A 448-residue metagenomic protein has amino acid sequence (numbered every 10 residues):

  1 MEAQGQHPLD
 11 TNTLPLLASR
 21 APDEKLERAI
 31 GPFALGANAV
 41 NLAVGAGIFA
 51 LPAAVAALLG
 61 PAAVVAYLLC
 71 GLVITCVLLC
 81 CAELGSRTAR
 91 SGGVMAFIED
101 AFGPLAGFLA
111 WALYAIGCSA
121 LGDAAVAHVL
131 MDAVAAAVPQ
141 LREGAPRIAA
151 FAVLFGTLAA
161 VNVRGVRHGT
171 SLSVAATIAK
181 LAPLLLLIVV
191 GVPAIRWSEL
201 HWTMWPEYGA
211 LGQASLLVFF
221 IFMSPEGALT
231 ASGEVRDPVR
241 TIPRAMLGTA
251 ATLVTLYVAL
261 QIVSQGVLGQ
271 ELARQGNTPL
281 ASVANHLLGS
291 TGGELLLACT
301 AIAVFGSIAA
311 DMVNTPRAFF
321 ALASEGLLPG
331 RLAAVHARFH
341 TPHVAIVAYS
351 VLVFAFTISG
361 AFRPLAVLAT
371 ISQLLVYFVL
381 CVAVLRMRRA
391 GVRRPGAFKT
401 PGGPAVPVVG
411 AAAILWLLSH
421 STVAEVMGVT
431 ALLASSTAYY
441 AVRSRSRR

Functional and structural regions predicted by a protein language model:
M1-A53, A57-A62, T75, L79 (+5 more regions): Membrane-interface "cap" regions at the ends of multi-pass membrane proteins
A3, L16-L26, A63-V64, L68 (+2 more regions): Helix-loop-helix junctions that connect adjacent transmembrane segments in multi-pass membrane transporters
P8-S19, A96-E99, A125-A150, P183 (+4 more regions): Helix-loop-helix connectors at the membrane interface of multi-pass transporters/channels
A54-L58, A66, T75-F155, A159-V163 (+3 more regions): Hydrophobic transmembrane alpha-helices that form the core helical bundles of multi-pass secondary transporters
A96-E99, G103, A135-Q140, S215 (+2 more regions): TM-loop-TM module centered on a large, flexible mid-protein loop between adjacent transmembrane helices in multi-pass
M131, A145-A194, W205-Y208, M246-A250 (+3 more regions): Membrane-interface loop-to-helix entry segments
L328-H336, C381-K399, R447: Alpha-helical transmembrane segments
S372, R386, T400-R448: A generic transmembrane alpha-helix motif of multi-pass inner-membrane proteins
